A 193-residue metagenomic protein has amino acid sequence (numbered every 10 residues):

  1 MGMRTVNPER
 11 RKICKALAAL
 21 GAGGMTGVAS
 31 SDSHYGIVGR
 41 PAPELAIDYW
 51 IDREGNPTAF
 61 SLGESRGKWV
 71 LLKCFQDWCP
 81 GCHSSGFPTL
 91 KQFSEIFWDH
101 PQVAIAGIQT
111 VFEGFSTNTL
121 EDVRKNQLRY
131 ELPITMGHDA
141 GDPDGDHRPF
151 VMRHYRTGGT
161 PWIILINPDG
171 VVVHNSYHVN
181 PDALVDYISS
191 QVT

Functional and structural regions predicted by a protein language model:
M1-E9, A16-A19, T193: N-terminal secretory signal peptides
A19-V28: Hydrophobic h-region of N-terminal signal peptides that target proteins for export in Gram-negative bacteria
S31-F60: N-terminal "domain-start" segment that seeds a small globular fold
F60-H83: Short active-site neighborhood of thiol/selenol oxidoreductases, capturing the structured segment around
G67-V70, P101-A104, L132-I134, P168: Loop/turn elements at helix/coil->beta-strand transitions in domains of secreted/extracellular proteins
C74-Q76, I108-V111, H138-G141, Y177-H178: Active-site-proximal beta-strand/loop segments in catalytic clefts of secreted hydrolases
H83-E131, G141-F150: Structural microenvironment flanking redox-active thiols in thiol-disulfide oxidoreductases
L132, A140-Y187: Thiol/disulfide oxidoreductase modules built on the thioredoxin-like
